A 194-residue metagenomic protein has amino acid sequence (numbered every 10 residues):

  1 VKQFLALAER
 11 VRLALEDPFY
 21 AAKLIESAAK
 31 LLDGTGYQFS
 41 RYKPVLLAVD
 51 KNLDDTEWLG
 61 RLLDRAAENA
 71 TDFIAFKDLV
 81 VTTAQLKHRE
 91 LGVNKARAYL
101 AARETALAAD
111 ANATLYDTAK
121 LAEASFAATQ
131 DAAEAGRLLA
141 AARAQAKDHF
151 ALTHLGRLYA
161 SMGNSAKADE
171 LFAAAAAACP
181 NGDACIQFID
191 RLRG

Functional and structural regions predicted by a protein language model:
V1-A6, D33-K43, N69-V81, D110-K120 (+2 more regions): Generic helix N-cap/helix-start motif at coil->alpha-helix transitions
K2, A6-L13, K23-G34, K51 (+7 more regions): Extended, non-membrane alpha-helical segments enriched in charged/polar residues
F4, P18-L31, D55-E68, G92-L107 (+2 more regions): Alpha-helical repeat scaffolds
L15, V49, L53, L86 (+3 more regions): Structural motif corresponding to the intra-repeat A-B loop/turn of tetratricopeptide repeats
V81, Q85, E123, R157 (+1 more regions): Residue-level recognition of tetratricopeptide repeat
L152-Y159, L171: TPR/Sel1-like alpha-solenoid repeat signature
A166, L171-L192: Long amphipathic alpha-helical scaffold regions
